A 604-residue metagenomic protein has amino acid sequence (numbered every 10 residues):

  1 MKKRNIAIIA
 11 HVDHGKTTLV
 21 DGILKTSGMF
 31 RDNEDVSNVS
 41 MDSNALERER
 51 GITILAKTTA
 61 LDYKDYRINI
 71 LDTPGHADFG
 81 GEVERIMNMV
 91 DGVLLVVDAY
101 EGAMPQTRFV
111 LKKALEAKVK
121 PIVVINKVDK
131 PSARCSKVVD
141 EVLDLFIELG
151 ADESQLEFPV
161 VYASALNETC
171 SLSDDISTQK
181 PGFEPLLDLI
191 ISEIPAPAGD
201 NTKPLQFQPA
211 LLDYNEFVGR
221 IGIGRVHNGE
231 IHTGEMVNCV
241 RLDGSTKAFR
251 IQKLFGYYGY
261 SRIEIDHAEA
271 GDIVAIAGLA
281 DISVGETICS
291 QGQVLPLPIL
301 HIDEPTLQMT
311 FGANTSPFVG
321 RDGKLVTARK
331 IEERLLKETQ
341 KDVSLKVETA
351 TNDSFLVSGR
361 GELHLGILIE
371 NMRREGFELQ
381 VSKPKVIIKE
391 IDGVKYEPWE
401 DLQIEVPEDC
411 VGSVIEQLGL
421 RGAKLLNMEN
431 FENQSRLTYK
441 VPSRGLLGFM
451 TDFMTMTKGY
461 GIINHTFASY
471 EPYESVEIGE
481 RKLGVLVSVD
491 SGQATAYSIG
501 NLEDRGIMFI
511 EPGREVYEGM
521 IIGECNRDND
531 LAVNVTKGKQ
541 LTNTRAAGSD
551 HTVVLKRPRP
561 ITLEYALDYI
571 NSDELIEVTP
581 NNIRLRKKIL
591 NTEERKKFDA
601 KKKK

Functional and structural regions predicted by a protein language model:
M1-E101, E141, L212: P-loop NTPase switch module centered on the Walker A-proximal segment
M1-G15, A77, Y100-K112, K118-K120 (+15 more regions): Conserved structured catalytic cores and adjacent interaction surfaces of nucleotide-binding/hydrolyzing enzymes
D13, L19, G51, I70-D72 (+17 more regions): Residue-level signature of catalytic and energy-coupling elements of molecular machines, predominantly ATP/GTP-dependent
D35-V39, L149-V160, P197-Q208, G244-F255 (+8 more regions): Interdomain boundary/hinge elements
K120, K130-I191: Canonical P-loop GTPase G-domain recognition
Q206-M309, V319-R321, L483, G492-T542 (+2 more regions): Conserved nucleotide-binding/hydrolysis modules and their immediate coupling elements across P-loop/ASCE NTPase motors
Y257, R262-I265, Y396, D452-M456 (+2 more regions): Long insertion/accessory domains within large nucleic-acid-processing enzymes
S316-T339, K556: A short, contiguous, amphipathic alpha-helix enriched in charged residues
